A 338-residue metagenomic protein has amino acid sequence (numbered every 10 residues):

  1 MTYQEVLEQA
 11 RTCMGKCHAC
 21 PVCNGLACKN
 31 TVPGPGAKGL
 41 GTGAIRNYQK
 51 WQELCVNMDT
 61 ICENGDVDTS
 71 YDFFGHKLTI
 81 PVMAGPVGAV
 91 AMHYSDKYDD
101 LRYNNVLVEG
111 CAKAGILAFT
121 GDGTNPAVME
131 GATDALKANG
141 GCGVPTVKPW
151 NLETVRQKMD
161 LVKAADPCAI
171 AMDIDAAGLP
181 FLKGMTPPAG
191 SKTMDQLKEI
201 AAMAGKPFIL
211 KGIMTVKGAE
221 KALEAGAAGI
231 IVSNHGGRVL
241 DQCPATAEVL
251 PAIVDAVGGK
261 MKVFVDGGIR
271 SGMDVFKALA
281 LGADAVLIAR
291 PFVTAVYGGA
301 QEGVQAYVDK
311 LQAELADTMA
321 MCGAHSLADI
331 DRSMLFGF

Functional and structural regions predicted by a protein language model:
M1-K29, G237-K262, I269-F338: Conserved active-site-proximal phosphate/metal-binding subdomains
T2-T79, I330: An N-cap/entry alpha-helix motif that binds or orients negatively charged groups
G43-M129: N-terminal functional module of multi-domain proteins
Y48-M58, C111, G115, K163-D166 (+4 more regions): Structural signal for hydrophobic packing residues in well-ordered secondary-structure cores of soluble enzyme domains
Y94, F119-G121, G143-W150, L182-P188: Flexible, glycine/proline-enriched loop segments at strand-loop-helix junctions that form or flank small-ligand binding
E109, K137-A138, W150-V265, G272-V296: Alpha/beta enzyme core
L117, A127-T154: Long, hydrophobic, well-ordered secondary-structure blocks that form the structural core and pocket-lining surfaces
L117-D122, V144-T146, I231-V232, V286-I288: Short hydrophobic alpha-helical runs that function as membrane-insertion/retention elements
